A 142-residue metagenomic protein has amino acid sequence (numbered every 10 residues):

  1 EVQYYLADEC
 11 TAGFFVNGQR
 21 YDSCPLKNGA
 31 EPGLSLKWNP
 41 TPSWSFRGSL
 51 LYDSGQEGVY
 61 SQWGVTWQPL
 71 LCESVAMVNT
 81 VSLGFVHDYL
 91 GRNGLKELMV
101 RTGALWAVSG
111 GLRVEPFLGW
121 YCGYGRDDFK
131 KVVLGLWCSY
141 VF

Functional and structural regions predicted by a protein language model:
E1-L36: Outer-membrane beta-barrel channel domains
V2, P32-L34, G48, W63-V65 (+2 more regions): Membrane-embedded beta-strands of outer-membrane beta-barrel proteins, especially the hydrophobic/small aromatic
V2-Y4, F14-G18, G48-Y52, W63 (+2 more regions): Transmembrane beta-barrel strands of outer-membrane/channel proteins
A7-F14, P42-G48, L71-N79, W106-P116: Repeated loop/turn-to-beta-strand initiation elements of outer-membrane beta-barrel proteins
R20-A30, L51-S61, H87-K96, C122-K131: Solvent-exposed loop/turn segments connecting transmembrane beta-strands in outer-membrane beta-barrel proteins
P69, W106, F129-F142: Outer-membrane beta-barrel "beta-signal"
S74-D127: Outer membrane beta-barrel transmembrane domains
